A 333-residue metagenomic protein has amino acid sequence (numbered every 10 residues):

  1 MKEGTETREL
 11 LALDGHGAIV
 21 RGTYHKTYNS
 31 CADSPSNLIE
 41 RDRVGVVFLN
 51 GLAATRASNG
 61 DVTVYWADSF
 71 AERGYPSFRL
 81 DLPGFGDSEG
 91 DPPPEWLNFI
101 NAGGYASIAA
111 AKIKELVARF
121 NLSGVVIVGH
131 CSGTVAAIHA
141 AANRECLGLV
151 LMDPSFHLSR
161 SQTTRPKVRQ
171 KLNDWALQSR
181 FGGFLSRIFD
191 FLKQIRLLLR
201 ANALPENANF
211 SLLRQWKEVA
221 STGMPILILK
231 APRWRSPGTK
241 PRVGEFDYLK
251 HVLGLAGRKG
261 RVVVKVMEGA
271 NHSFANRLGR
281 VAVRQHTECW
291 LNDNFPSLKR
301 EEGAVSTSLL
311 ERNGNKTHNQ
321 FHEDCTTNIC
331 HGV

Functional and structural regions predicted by a protein language model:
M1-V44, N276: N-terminal cap/lid segment of alpha/beta-hydrolase-fold proteins
D14, W66, R169, L177-E311 (+1 more regions): Serine-hydrolase catalytic core
Y28-D81: Short, surface-exposed "cap/lid" segments of acyl-processing enzymes
L49-N50, L82, M152, M267: Alpha/beta-hydrolase
A54-T55, F85-S88, H157, S236 (+1 more regions): Active-site loop signature of alpha/beta-hydrolase-fold enzymes
D81-L97: Glycine-rich "HGGG/HGxG" loop immediately N-terminal to the catalytic nucleophile of the alpha/beta-hydrolase
W96-R119: Alpha/beta-hydrolase active-site loop
A111-L172: Primarily recognizes the serine-hydrolase "nucleophile elbow" in alpha/beta-hydrolase and SGNH/GDSL folds
